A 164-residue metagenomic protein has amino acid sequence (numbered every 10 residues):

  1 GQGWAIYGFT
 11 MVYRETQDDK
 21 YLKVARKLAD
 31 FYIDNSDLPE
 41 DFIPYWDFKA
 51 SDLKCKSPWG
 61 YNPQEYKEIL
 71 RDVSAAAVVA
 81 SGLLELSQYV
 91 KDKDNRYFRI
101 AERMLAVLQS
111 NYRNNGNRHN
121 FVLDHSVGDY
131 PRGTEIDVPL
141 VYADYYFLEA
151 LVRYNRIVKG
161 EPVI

Functional and structural regions predicted by a protein language model:
G1-I164: Glycan-recognition and catalytic cores of secretory/periplasmic carbohydrate-active enzymes
